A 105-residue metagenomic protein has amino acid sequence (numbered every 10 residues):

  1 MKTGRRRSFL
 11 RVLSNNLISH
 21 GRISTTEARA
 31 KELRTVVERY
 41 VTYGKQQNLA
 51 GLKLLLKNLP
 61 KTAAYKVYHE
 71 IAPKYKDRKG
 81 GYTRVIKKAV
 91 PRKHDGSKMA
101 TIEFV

Functional and structural regions predicted by a protein language model:
M1-K76, K93-D95, T101-V105: Ribosome large-subunit tunnel/peptidyl-transferase-proximal elements
D77, T83-R84: C-terminal structural segments of small proteins and small subunits
I86-R92: Short, solvent-exposed loop/turn elements at beta->coil junctions and helix N-caps that rim active or binding pockets
